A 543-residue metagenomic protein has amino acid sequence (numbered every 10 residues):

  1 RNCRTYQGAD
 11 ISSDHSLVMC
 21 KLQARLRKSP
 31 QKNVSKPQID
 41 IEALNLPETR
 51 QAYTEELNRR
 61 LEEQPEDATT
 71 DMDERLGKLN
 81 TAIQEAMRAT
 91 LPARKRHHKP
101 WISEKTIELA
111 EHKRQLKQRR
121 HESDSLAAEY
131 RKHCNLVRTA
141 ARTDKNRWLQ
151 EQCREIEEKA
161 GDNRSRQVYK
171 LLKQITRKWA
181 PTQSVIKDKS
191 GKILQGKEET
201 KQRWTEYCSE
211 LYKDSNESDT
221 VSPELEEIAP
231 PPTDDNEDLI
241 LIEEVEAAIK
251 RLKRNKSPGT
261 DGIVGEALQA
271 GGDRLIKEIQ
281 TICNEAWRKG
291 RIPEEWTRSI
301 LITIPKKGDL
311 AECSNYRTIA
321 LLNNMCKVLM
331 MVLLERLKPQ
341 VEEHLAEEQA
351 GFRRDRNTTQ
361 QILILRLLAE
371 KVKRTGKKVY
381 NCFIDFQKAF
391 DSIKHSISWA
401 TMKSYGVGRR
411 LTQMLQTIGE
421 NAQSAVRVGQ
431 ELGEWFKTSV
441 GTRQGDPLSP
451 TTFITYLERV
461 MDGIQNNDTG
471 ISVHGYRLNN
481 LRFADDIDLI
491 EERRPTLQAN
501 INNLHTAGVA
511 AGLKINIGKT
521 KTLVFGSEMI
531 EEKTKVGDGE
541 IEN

Functional and structural regions predicted by a protein language model:
R1-A43, P181: Metal-dependent phosphoester-hydrolase catalytic domains
K21, L46-E74, L79-E85, K105 (+3 more regions): Surface-exposed loop/turn segments and immediately adjacent short secondary-structure elements within folded domains
L79-Q84, L109-R114, A127-K145, L149 (+2 more regions): Short amphipathic alpha-helical coiled-coil/interface segments
I83, M87, C134, A141 (+11 more regions): Residues that mediate protein self-association or partner binding, especially in amphipathic alpha-helical
T90, R94, K113-S123: Secondary-structure edge/capping motif, primarily at the C-terminal ends of alpha-helices and the immediately following
C208, D235-R459: Conserved pre-catalytic core of RNA-dependent polymerases
Q269, K388-Y405, G441-T442, L481-A510 (+1 more regions): Catalytic palm subdomain of template-directed nucleic-acid polymerases, centered on the conserved carboxylate motif
G429-Q430, K514-N543: Short, conserved micro-motifs composed of acidic
